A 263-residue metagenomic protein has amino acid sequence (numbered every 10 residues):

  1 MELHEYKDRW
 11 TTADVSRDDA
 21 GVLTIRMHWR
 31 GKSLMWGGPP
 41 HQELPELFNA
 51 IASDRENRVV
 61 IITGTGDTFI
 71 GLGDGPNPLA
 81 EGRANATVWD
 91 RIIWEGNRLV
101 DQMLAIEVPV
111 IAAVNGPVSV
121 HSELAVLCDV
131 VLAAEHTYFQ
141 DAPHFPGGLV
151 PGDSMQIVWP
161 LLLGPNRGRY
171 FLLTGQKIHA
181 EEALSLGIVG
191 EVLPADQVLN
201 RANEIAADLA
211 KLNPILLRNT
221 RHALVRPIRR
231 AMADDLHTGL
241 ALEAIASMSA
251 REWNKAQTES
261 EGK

Functional and structural regions predicted by a protein language model:
M1-L23, M27-W29, R55, F69-G71 (+5 more regions): C-terminal alpha-helix plus adjacent terminal tail
I25, L44, I62, P109 (+4 more regions): Terminal peptide-recognition signature
K32, E56, G64-R98: Glycine- (often His-adjacent) and acidic-residue-rich active-site loop that binds/positions the CoA thioester
W36-R58: A short, well-ordered alpha-helical element
L47-A50, E95-E107, A113: Catalytic-core regions built around general acid/base machinery
L99, M103, V118-L172, R201 (+1 more regions): CoA-thioester-processing core
V110, P117, V131-L132, V192: Short, well-ordered beta-strand core segments
L132-A133, V189-R201: Short acidic-hydrophobic, aromatic-tinged amphipathic segments that line or gate anion-handling sites
